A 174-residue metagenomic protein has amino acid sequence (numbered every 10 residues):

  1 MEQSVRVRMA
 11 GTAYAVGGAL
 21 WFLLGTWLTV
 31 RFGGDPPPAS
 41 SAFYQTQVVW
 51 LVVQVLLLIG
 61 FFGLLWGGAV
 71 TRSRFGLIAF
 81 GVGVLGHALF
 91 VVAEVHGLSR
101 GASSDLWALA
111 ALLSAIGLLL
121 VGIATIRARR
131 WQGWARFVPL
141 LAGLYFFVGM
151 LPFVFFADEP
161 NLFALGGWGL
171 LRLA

Functional and structural regions predicted by a protein language model:
M1-A174: Hydrophobic, aromatic-enriched alpha-helical segments typical of multi-pass transmembrane helices
